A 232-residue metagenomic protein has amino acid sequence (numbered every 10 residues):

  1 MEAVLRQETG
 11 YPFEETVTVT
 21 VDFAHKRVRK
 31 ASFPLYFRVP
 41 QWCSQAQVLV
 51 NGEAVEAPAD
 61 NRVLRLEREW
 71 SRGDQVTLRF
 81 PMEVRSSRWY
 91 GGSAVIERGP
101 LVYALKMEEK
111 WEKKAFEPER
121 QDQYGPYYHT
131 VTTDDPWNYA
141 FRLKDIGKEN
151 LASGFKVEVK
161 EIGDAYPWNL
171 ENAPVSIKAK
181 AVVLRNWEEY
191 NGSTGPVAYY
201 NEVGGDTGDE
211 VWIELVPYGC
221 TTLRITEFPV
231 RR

Functional and structural regions predicted by a protein language model:
M1-V28, A59, R79-R232: C-terminal beta-rich recognition modules with glycine/proline-rich loops and embedded aromatic residues
T9, F23-H25, R38-Q41, R68: Non-cytosolic beta-sheet module surface loops
E15-V17, A31-F33, D74: Residues at beta-strand starts and edge strands
T20, R38, L49, E67 (+2 more regions): Beta-strand residues in well-ordered beta-sheet regions across diverse protein folds
R29-V50: Beta-strand-rich binding/interaction modules
K30, N61, S71-G73: Solvent-exposed, conformationally flexible loop/turn segments
P34-Y36, L66-P81, S87: C-terminal beta-strand-rich structural cap/linker in extracellular carbohydrate-active enzymes
C43-R68, S86-G91: Solvent-exposed beta-strand/loop surfaces of large extracellular or lumenal domains
